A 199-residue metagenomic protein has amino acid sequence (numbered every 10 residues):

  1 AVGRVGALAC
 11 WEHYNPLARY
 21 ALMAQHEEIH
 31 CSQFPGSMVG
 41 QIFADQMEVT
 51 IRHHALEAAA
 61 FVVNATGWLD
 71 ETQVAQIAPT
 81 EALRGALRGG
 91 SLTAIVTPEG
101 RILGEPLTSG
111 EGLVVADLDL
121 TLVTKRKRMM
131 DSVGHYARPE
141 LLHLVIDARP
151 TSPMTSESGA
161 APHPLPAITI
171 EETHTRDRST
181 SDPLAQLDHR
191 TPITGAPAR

Functional and structural regions predicted by a protein language model:
R4, C10-V114: CN hydrolase (nitrilase-like) catalytic-core segments centered on the catalytic cysteine and neighboring Lys/Glu
T66-R199: C-terminal beta-strand edge segments of enzyme domains
